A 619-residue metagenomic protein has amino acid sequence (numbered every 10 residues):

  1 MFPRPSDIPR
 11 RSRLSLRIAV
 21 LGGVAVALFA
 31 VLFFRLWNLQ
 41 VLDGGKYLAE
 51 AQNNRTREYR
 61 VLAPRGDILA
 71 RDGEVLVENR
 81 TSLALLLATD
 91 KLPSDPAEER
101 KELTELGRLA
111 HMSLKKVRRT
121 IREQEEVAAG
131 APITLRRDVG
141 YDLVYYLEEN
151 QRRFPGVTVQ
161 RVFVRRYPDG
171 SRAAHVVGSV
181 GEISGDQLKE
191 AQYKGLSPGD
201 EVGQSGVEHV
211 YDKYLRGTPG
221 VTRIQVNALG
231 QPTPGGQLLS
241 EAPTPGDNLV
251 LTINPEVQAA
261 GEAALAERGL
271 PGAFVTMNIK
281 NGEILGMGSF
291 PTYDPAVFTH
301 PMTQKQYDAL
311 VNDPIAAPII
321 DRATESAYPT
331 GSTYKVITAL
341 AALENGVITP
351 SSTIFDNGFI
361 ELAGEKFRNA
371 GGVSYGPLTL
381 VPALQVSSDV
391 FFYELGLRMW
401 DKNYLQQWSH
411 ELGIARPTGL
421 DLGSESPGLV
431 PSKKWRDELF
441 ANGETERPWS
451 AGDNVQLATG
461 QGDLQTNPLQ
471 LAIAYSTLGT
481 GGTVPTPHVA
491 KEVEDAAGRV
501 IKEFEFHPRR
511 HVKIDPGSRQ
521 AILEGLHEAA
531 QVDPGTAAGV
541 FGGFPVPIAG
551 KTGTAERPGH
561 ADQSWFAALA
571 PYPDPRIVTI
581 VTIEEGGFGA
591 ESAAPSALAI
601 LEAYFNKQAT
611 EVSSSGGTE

Functional and structural regions predicted by a protein language model:
M1-Q304, A327, T349, N403-G413 (+5 more regions): Periplasmic/cell-envelope proteins involved in peptidoglycan metabolism and beta-lactam response
F2-P5, V77, N227-S240, K280-T333 (+3 more regions): Beta-lactam-recognizing serine transpeptidase/beta-lactamase-like catalytic domain environment
